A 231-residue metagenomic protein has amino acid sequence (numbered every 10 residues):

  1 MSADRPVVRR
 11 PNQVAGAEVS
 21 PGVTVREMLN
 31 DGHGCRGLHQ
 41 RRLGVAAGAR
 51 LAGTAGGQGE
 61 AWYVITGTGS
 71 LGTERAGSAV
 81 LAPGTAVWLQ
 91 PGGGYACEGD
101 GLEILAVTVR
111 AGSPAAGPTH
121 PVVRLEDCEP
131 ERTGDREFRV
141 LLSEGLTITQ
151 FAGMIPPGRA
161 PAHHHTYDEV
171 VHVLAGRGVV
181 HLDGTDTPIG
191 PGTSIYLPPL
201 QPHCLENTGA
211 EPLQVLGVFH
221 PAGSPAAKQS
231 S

Functional and structural regions predicted by a protein language model:
M1-H39, A52, A82-P83, G101-F151 (+1 more regions): A short, N-terminal "cap"/entry segment at the start of jelly-roll beta-barrel domains of the cupin/DSBH fold
V25-E27, H39-G56, T149-H165: Conserved short histidine dyad/triad with adjacent acidic residue
C35-G48, G53, A61-G72: The feature marks the first
L51-T54, L71-G72, L89, G94-D100 (+4 more regions): Short beta-strand His + acidic residue motifs that chelate non-heme Fe in jelly-roll/DSBH and cupin folds
G57-E74, T166-V179, D183: Glycine- and acidic-residue-biased ligand/ion/polar-headgroup-sensing regions
A61, R75-G92, G184-P199: Short acidic-glycine-tyrosine-enriched beta hairpin
L141, T147-A152, P156-A160, H164-T166 (+3 more regions): Acidic/His-leaning functional-site neighborhoods
G176, V180-S231: Compact recognition or signaling/catalytic modules
